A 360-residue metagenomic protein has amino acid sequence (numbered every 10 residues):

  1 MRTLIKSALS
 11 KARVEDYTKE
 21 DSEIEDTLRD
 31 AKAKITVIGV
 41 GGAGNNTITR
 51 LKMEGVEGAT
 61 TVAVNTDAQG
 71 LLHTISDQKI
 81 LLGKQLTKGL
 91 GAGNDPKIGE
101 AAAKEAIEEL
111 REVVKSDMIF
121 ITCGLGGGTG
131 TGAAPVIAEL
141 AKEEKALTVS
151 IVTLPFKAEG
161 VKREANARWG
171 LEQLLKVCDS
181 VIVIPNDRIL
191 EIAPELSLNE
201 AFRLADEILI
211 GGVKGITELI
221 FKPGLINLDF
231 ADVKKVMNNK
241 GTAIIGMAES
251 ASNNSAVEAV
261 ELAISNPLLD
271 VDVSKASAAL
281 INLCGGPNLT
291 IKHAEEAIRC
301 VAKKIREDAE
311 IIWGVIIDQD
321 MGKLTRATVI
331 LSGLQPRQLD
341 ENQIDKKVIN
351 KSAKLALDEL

Functional and structural regions predicted by a protein language model:
M1-L360: Tubulin/FtsZ superfamily GTPase core signature
